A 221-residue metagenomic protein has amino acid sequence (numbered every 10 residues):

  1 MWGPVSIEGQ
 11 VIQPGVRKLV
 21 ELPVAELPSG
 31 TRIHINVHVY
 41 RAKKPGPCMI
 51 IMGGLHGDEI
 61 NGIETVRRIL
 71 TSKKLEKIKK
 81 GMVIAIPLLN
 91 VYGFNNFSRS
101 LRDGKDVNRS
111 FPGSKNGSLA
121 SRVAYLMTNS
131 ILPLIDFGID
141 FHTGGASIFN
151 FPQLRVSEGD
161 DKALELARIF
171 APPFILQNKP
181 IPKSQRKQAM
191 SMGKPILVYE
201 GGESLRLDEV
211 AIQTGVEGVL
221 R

Functional and structural regions predicted by a protein language model:
M1-R221: Structured catalytic-domain cores with a bias toward divalent-metal coordination
